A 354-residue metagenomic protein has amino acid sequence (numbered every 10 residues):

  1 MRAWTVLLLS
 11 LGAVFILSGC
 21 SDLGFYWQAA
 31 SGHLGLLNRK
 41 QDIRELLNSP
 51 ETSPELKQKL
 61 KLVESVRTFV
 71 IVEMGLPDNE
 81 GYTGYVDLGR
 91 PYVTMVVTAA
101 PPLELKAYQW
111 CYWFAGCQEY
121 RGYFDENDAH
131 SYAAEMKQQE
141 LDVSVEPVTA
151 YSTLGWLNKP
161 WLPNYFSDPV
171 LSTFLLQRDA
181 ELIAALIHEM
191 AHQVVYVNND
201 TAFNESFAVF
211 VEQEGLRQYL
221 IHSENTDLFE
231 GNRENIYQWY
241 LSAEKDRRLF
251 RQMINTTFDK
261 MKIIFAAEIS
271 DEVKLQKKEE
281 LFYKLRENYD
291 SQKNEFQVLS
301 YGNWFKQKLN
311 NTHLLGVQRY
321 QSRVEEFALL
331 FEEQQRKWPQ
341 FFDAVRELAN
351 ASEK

Functional and structural regions predicted by a protein language model:
M1-L7: Bacterial N-terminal signal peptides that target proteins for export
L7-S18: Bacterial N-terminal signal peptides
I16-Q41: Bacterial Sec signal peptide processing site at the extreme N-terminus
H33-V70: Amphipathic alpha-helical packing elements
R39, K59-V66, D128-Y132, L182 (+9 more regions): Stable alpha-helical elements in mature extracytoplasmic
L56-Q58, E64-R67, E73-T98, A107-C111 (+6 more regions): A well-structured
V66-R247, D259: Acidic/His-rich structured neighborhood in mature extracellular/periplasmic domains
F250-K354: Pan-zinc metallopeptidase signature
